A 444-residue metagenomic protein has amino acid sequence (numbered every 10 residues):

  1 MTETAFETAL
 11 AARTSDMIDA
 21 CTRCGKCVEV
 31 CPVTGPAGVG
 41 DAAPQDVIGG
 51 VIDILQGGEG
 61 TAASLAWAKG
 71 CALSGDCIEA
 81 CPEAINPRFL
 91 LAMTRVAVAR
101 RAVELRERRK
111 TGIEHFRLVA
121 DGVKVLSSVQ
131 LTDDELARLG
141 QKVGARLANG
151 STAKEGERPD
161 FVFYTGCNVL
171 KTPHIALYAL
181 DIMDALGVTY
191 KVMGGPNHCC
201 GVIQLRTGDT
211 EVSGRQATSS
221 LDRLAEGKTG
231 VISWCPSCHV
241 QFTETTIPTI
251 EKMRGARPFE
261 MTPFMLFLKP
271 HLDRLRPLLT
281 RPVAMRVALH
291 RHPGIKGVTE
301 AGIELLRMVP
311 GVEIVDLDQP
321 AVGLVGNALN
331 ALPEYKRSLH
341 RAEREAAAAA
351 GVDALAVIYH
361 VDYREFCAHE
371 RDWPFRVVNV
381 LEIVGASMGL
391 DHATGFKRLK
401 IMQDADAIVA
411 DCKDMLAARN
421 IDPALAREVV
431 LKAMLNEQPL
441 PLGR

Functional and structural regions predicted by a protein language model:
M1-A12, D41-A62, H174-L177, L329-N330: Short, charged low-complexity linear segments at domain edges
M1-E29, V33, A99-R108, G156-P159 (+7 more regions): Iron-sulfur (Fe-S) cluster-binding modules
T2-E3, A12-R13, A62-A63, F163-G166 (+3 more regions): A short, structure-level motif marking secondary-structure boundaries and short turns
I18, I48-Q241, T245-T246, L268-H271 (+1 more regions): Iron-sulfur-cluster electron-transfer modules
I18-P36, A68-A84, T165-L170, P196-G208 (+4 more regions): Local cysteine-cluster metal-coordination motifs and their immediate loop/turn environment, predominantly Fe-S cluster
V192-G194, S233, E260-P263, V315-L317: General beta-strand structural signal in soluble alpha/beta enzymes
V202-Q204, H271-R274, V325-A328, S387-L390: Short, solvent-exposed polar/charged micro-motifs at secondary-structure junctions
P258-L272: Catalytic core of nucleotide-activated saccharide and alditol-phosphate transferases
